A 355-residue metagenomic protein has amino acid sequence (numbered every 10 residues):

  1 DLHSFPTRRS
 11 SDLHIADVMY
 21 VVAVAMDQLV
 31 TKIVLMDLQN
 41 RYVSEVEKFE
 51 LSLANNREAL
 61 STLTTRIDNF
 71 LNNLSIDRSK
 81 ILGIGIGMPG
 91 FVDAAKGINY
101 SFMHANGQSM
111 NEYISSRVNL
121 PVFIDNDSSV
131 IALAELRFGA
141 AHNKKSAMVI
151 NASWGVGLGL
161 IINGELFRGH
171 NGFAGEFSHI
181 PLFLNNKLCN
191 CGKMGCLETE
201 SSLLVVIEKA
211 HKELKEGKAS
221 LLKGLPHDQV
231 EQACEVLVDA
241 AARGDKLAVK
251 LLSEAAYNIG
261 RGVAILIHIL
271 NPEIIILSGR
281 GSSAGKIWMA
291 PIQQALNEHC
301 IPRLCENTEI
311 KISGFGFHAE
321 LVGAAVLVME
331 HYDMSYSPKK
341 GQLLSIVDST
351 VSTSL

Functional and structural regions predicted by a protein language model:
L2-S10: Short, small-residue-biased leader/transition segments that mark boundaries at the very start of proteins
R9-E45, V149-I162: Gly/Thr-rich phosphate-binding beta-strand-loop-beta motif of the actin/hexokinase/Hsp70
Y42, N99, L166-F167: Hydrophobic "anchor" residues
E45-S146, I287-E298: Glycine-rich phosphate-binding loop and adjoining helix at the ATP-binding site of ATP-dependent phosphoryl-transfer
F123-F138, S282-L355: Glycine-rich phosphate-binding/hydrolytic loop that grips phosphoryl groups
N143-S201: Glycine-rich phosphate-binding loop of actin/hexokinase-like ATP-binding domains
L197-H268, E273-I275: A mobile "lid/hinge" subdomain adjacent to the ATP/sugar-phosphate binding pocket shared across diverse ATP-dependent
